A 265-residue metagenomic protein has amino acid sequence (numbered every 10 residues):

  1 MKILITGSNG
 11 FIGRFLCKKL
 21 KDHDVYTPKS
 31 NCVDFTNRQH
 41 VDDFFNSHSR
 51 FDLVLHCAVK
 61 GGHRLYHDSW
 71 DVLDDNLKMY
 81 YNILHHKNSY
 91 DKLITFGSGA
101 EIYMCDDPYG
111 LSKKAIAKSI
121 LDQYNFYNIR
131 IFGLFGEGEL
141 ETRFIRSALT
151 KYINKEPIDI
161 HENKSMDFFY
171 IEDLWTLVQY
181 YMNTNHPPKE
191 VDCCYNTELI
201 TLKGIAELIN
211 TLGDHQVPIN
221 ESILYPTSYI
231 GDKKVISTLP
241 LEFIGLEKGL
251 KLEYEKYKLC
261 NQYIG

Functional and structural regions predicted by a protein language model:
I3-D22: N-terminal Rossmann NAD(P)H-binding glycine-rich loop of SDR-like oxidoreductase domains
D24-F44: Adenosine-cofactor binding site in Rossmann-like domains, unifying the SAM/SAH pocket of S-adenosylmethionine-dependent
R38-D75, A100: NAD(P)H-binding glycine-rich loop region in Rossmannoid oxidoreductase-like domains and their noncatalytic homologs
H40, K78-H86, F168, D173: Conserved mid-core alpha-helix of short-chain dehydrogenase/reductase
V54-H56, K60, Y81-G110, Y127: Conserved Rossmann-fold NAD(P)-dependent oxidoreductase catalytic core, especially the SDR/UDP-sugar
H67-I94, K118-S119: NAD(P)-cofactor binding segment of oxidoreductase domains
P108-G110, K114, K118-D167, I171-Y180 (+1 more regions): NAD(P)-dependent short-chain dehydrogenase/reductase
E156-G265: C-terminal substrate-binding subdomain of Rossmann-fold SDR/epimerase-dehydratase oxidoreductases
